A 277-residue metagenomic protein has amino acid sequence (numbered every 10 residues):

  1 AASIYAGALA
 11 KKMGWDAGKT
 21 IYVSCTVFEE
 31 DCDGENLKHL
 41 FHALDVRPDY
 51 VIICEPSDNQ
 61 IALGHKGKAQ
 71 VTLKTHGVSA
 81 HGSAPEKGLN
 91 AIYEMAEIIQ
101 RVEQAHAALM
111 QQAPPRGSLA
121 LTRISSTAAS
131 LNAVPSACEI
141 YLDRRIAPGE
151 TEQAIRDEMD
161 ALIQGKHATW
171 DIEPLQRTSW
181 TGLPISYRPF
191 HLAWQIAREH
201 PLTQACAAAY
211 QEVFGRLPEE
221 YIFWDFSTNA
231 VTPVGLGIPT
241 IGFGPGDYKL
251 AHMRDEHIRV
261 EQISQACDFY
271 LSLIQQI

Functional and structural regions predicted by a protein language model:
A1-K66: Acidic/histidine-rich catalytic neighborhood of metal-dependent amide-processing enzymes
A17-K19, A69, G117, K166: Residue-level signal for beta-strand positions within conserved beta-sheet cores that form or flank
L40-H42, K68-V71, R259-V260: Short, hinge-like loop/turn segments at secondary-structure boundaries
P48, L63-K74, A208-A209: Acidic-glycine-rich active-site phosphate/pyrophosphate-binding loop
P56, K74-I277: Metal-dependent amide/peptide-bond hydrolase catalytic core, centered on the "pita-bread" metallohydrolase fold
